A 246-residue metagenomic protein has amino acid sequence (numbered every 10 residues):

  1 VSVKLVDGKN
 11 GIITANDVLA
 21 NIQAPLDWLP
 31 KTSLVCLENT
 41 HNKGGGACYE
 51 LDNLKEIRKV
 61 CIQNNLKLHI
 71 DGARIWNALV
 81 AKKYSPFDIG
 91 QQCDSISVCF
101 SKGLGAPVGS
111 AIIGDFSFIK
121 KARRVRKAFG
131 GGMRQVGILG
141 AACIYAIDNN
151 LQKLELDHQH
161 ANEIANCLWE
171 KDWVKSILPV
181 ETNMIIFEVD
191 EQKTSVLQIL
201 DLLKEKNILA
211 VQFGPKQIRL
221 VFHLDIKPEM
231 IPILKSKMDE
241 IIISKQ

Functional and structural regions predicted by a protein language model:
V1-K193, L197-D201, K206, V211-Q217 (+3 more regions): Conserved PLP-enzyme active-site core in the AAT-like
